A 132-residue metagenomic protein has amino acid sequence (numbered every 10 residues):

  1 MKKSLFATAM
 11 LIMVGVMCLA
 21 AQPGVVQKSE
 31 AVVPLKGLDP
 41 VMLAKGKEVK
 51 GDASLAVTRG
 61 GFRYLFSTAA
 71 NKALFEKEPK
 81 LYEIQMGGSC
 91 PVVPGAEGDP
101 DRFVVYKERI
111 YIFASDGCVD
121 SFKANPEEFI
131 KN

Functional and structural regions predicted by a protein language model:
M1-A9: Bacterial N-terminal signal peptides that target proteins for export
K2, A20-A21: Low-complexity, Gly/Pro
T8-C18: Bacterial N-terminal signal peptides
Q22-N132: Charged, low-complexity intrinsically disordered segments
